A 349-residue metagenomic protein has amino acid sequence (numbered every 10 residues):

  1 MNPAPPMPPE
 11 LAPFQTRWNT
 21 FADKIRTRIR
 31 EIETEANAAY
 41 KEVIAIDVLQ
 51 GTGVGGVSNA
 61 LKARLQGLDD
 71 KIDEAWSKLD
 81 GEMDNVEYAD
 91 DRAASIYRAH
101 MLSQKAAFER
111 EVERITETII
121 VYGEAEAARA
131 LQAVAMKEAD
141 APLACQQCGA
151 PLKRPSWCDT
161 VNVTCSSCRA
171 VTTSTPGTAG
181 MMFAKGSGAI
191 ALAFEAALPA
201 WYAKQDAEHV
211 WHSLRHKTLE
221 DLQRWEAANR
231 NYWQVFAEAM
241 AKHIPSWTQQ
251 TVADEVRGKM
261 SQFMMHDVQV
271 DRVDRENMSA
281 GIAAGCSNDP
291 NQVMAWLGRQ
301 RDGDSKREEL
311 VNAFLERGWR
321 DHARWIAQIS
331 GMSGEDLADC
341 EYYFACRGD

Functional and structural regions predicted by a protein language model:
M1-E124, R224, A228, Y232 (+3 more regions): Long, charged N-terminal interaction/targeting segments
R129-L143, K153-D159: Short, flexible, mixed-charge glycine/proline-rich loop motifs that serve as phosphate/nucleic-acid-contacting
C145-G149, C165-C168: Short, cysteine/histidine-rich loop/knuckle motifs that typically chelate Zn2+
P151-R154, T173: Short functional micro-motifs and their immediate structural scaffolds
D159-S174: Cysteine-rich micro-motifs
A170-S187: Short metal-binding segments enriched for Cys and/or His
T175-G177, F194-L198: Residues within mature, well-folded domains
A203-D349: Long, contiguous alpha-helical scaffold regions
